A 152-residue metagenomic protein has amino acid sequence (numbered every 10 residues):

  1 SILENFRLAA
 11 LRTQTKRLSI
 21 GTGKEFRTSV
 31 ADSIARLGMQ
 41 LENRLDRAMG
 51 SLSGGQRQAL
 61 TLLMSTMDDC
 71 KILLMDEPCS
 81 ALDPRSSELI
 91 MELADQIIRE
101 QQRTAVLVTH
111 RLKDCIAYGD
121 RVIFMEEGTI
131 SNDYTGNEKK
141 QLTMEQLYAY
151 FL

Functional and structural regions predicted by a protein language model:
S1-Q14: Q-loop/switch helix immediately C-terminal to the Walker
S33-G50: Conserved ABC nucleotide-binding domain
S65-T66: ABC ATPase C-loop
E77-P78: Walker B catalytic motif
P84-S86: Helix N-cap at the start of a conserved alpha-helix in ABC-type nucleotide-binding domains
E88-E100: Helical segment within the ABC ATPase nucleotide-binding domain
T109-H110: H-loop/switch region of ABC-family ATPase nucleotide-binding domains
T129-L152: Conserved beta-strand-loop-alpha-helix hinge in the C-terminal portion of ABC ATPase nucleotide-binding domains
